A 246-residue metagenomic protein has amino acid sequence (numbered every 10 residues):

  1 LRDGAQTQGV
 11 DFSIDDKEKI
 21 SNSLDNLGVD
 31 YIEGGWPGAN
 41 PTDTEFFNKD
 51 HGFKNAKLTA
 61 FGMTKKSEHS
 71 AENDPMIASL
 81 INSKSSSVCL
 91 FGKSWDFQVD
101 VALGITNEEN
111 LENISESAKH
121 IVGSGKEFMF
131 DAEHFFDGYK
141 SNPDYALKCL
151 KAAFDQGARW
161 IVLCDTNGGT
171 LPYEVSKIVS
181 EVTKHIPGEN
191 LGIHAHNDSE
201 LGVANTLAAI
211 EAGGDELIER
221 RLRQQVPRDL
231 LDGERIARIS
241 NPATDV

Functional and structural regions predicted by a protein language model:
L1-E72: N-terminal capping/small domains of soluble enzymes
L1-R2, P37-A39, F61-S67, K93-W95 (+4 more regions): Active-site beta-loop-alpha junctions enriched in small/polar residues
T7, G38-P41, L171, N205 (+1 more regions): Short, flexible micro-motifs
T7, L217, N241: Residue-level signal for pocket-adjacent positions within structured domains
F12-Y31, K66-M129, E133-E189, L207-G214: Alpha/beta enzyme core
G92-S94, G214-R223, R228: Glycine-rich phosphate-binding active-site loops on the catalytic face of alpha/beta enzymes
H194-R220: Small-aliphatic-rich amphipathic alpha-helix that forms the alpha element of a beta-alpha
L222-V246: N-terminal low-complexity segments that are often proline-rich with Ser/Thr-Pro
